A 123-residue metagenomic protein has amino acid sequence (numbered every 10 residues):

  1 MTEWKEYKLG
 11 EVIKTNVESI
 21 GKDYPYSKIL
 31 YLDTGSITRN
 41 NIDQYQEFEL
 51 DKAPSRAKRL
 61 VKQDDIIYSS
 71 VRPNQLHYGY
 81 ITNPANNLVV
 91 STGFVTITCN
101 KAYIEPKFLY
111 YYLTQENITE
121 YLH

Functional and structural regions predicted by a protein language model:
M1-G21: Non-catalytic DNA-recognition/assembly elements of restriction-modification systems
T2-K5, Y24-S27, V61, V89-V90: A generic structural signal for short, non-catalytic loop/turn and secondary-structure boundary residues
E3, D43-Q44, G79-I81: Short, glycine/acidic-enriched capping/hinge loops at junctions between secondary-structure elements
E3-K5, E116-H123: Short, intrinsically disordered, charge-balanced linker/junction segments flanking boundaries in proteins
G10, I20-K52, T96: DNA target-recognition patches
T15, T38, Y103: Short loop/turn segments at secondary-structure transitions that flank enzyme active sites
A57-R59, Q63-I118: A short beta-sheet element
